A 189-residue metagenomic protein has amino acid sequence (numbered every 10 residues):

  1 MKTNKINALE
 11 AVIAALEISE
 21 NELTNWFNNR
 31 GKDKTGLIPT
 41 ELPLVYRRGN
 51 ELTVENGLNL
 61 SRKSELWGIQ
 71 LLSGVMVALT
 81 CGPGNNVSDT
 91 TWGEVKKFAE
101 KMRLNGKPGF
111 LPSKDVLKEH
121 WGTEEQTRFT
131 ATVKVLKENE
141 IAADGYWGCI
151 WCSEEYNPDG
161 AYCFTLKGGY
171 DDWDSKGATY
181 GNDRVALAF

Functional and structural regions predicted by a protein language model:
M1-K107, D159, A178-F189: Short, compositionally biased
K96-P108, K114-G168, D172-D174, A188-F189: An exposed tryptophan-centered "aromatic clamp" motif
